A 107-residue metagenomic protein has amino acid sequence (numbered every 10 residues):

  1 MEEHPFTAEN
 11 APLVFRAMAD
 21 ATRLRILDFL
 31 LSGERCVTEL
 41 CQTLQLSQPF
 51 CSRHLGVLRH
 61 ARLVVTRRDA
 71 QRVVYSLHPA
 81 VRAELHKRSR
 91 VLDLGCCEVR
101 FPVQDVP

Functional and structural regions predicted by a protein language model:
M1-F6, N10, P79-P107: Amphipathic alpha-helical dimerization/coiled-coil segments that flank or bridge DNA-binding/regulatory modules
E9-F50, R72-R82: N-terminal helix-turn-helix DNA-binding core of bacterial DNA-binding proteins
E34, R59, V65, K87-S89: Single-residue recognition of alpha-helix boundary sites
Q42, R59-H60: Alpha-helical residues within the helix-turn-helix
L55-G56: Short, hydrophobic-biased segments on the C-terminal half of alpha helices that form "recognition helices"
H60-D69, V73-S76: Beta-hairpin "wing" of winged helix-turn-helix
